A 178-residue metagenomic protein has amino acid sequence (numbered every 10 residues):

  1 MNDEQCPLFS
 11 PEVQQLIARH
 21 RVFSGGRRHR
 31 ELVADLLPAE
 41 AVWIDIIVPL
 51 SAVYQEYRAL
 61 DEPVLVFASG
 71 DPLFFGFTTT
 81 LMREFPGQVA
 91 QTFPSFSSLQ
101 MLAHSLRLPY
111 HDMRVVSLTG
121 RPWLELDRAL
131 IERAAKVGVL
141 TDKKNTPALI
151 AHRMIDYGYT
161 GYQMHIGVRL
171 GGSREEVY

Functional and structural regions predicted by a protein language model:
M1-F96, Q100-M101: Class I S-adenosyl-L-methionine
P11, E62-V64, R133-Y178: A contiguous loop/helix-start segment that scaffolds small-molecule binding in enzyme catalytic cores
I17, A103-R133, D142: Short, glycine-/small-residue-rich phosphate/pyrophosphate-handling segment
V22, R107-H111, I155-T160: Generic secondary-structure signature for well-ordered alpha-helical cores
R30-L32, S97-M101, P122, T146-P147 (+1 more regions): Short gly/pro/ser/thr-enriched loop/turn and capping motifs at secondary-structure boundaries
I44-P49, S117-G120, R169: Short beta->alpha junction loops
F77, L102, L149-R153: Hydrophobic side chains in well-ordered alpha-helices
E84-A103, P109-R121, H165: Short, acidic/small-residue loops that bind anionic groups at enzyme active sites
